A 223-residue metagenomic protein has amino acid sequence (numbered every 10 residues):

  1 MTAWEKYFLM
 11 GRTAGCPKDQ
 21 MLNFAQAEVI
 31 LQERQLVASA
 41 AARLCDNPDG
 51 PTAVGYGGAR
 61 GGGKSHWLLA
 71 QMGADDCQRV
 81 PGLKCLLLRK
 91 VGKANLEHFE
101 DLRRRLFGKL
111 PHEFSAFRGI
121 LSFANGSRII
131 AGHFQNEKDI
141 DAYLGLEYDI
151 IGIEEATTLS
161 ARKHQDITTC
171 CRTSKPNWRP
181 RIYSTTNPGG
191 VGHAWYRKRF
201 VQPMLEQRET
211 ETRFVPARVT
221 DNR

Functional and structural regions predicted by a protein language model:
M1-R223: Phosphate/NTP-binding elements of NTP-utilizing enzymes
